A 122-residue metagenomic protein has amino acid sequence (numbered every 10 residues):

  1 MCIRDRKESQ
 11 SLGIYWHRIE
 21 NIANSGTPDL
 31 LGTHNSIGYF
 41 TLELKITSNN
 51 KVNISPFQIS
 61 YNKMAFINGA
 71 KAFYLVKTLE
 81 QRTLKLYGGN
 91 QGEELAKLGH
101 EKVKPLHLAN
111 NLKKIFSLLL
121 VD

Functional and structural regions predicted by a protein language model:
M1-D5: Conserved small/polar residues in nucleotide/adenosyl-binding loops
Q10, K63-I67: Anion (oxyanion) recognition and catalysis
S11-S36: Active-site metal-binding core of divalent-cation-utilizing nuclease and nuclease-like domains
L30-G32, S36-S48: Conserved catalytic cores of phosphodiester-cleaving nucleases, focusing on short active-site segments
Y39, S48-I59: Active-site-adjacent loop/helix micro-motif of nuclease/hydrolase catalytic cores
V52, G89-A96: Sequence/structural signature of beta-propeller domains
F66-Q91: Nucleic-acid nuclease catalytic cores
E101-D122: Charged phosphate-binding loop/patch that engages nucleotide di/tri-phosphates or the phosphate backbone of nucleic
